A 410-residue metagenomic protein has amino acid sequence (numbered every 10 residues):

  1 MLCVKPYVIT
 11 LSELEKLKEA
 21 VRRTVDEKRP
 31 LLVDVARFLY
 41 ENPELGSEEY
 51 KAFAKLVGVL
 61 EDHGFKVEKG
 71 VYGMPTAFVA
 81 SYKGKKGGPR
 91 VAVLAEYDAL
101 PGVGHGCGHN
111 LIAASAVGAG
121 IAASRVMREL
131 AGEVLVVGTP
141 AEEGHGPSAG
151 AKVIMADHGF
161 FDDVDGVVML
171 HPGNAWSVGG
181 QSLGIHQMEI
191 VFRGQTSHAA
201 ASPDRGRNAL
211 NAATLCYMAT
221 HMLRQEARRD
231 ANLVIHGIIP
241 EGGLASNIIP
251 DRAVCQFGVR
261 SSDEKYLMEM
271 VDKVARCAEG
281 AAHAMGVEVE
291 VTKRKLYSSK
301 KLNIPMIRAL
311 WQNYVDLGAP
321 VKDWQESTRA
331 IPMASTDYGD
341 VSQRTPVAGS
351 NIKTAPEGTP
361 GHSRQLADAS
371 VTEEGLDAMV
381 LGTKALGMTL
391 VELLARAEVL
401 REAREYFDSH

Functional and structural regions predicted by a protein language model:
L2-K5, K16, T214-H410: Metal-dependent amide/peptide-bond hydrolase catalytic core, centered on the "pita-bread" metallohydrolase fold
Y7-L135: Acidic/His- and Gly-rich active-site-bordering loop/insert found across diverse amide/peptide-bond hydrolases
E13, L17, K28-V35, E48 (+24 more regions): General structural feature for long, well-ordered alpha-helical segments within catalytic domains of soluble enzymes
Y40-N42, S47, D98, H105 (+6 more regions): Histidine-centered active-site/metal-ligand motif
N42-S47, E143-H145, A175-W176, G243-S246 (+2 more regions): Short, small-residue-enriched loops and turns at beta-alpha junctions that line or gate enzyme active sites
V79-S81, D98-G106, N110-L111, V117 (+1 more regions): Histidine/acidic-residue-rich, glycine-tolerant segments that coordinate divalent metal ions
Y82-E96, Q181-F192, A355-R364: Acidic-glycine-rich active-site phosphate/pyrophosphate-binding loop
V91, V137, G166-V168, P320 (+1 more regions): Hydrophobic/aromatic beta-strand patches that form the interior of the parallel beta-sheet core in alpha/beta enzyme
